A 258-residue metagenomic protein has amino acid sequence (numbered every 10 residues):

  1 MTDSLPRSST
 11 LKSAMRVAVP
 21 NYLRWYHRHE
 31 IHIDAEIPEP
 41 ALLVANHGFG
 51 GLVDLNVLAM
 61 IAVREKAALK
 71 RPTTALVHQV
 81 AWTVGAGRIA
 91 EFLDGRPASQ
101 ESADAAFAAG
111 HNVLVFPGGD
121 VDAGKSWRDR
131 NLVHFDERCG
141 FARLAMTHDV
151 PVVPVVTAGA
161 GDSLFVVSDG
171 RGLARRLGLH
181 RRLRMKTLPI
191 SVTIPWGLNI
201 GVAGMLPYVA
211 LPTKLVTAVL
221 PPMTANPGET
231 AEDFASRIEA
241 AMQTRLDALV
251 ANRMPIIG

Functional and structural regions predicted by a protein language model:
M1-S102, G170, D247-G258: Membrane-anchoring hydrophobic helices of lipid-metabolizing enzymes
T2-A14, A105-G258: Non-catalytic C-terminal accessory region of glycerolipid acyltransferases and related lyso-lipid remodeling enzymes
